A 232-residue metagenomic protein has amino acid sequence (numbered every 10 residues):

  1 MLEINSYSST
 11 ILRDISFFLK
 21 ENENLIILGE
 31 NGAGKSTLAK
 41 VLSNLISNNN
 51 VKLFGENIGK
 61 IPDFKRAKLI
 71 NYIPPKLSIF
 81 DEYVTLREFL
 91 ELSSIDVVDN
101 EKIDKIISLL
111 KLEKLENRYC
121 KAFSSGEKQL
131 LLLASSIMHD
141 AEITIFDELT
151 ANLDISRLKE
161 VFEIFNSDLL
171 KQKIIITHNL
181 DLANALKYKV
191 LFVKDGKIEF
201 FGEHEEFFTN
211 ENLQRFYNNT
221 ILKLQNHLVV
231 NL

Functional and structural regions predicted by a protein language model:
S43: Helix-to-loop junction immediately C-terminal to a conserved catalytic motif
I58-N71: ABC ATPase NBD coupling module
N100-L115, I137: Conserved ABC ATPase "signature" region
Y119-F123: Conserved ABC ATPase signature
T144-E148: Catalytic Walker B motif of ABC-type/P-loop ATPase nucleotide-binding domains
T177-H178: H-loop/switch region of ABC-family ATPase nucleotide-binding domains
V190-E203: H-loop (His-switch) and adjacent beta-strand-loop-beta switch element of ABC-type ATPase nucleotide-binding domains
N210-L232: ABC ATPase nucleotide-binding domains
